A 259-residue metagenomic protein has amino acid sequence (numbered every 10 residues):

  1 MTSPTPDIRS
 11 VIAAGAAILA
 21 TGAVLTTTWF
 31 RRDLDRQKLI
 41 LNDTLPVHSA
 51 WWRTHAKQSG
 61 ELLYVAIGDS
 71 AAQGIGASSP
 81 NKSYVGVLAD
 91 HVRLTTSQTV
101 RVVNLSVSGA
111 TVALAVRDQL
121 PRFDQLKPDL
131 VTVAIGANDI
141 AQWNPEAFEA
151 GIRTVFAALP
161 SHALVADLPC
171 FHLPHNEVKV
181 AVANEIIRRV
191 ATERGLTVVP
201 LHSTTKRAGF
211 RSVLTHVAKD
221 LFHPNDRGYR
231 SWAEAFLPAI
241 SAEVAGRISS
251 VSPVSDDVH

Functional and structural regions predicted by a protein language model:
M1-V65, F210, S241-H259: N-terminal secretory targeting modules
R31-L105: Serine-esterase "nucleophile elbow" of acetyl-processing enzymes
A71-A72, G109, D139, C170: Short, glycine/serine-rich, charged loops/turns that create anion-binding and catalytic segments at active sites
S106-T111, P200: Conserved acidic residues
G109-Q119: Structural motif
R117-H259: Alpha-helical cap/lid subdomain in secreted, periplasmic, or secretory-pathway luminal O-acyl-processing enzymes
